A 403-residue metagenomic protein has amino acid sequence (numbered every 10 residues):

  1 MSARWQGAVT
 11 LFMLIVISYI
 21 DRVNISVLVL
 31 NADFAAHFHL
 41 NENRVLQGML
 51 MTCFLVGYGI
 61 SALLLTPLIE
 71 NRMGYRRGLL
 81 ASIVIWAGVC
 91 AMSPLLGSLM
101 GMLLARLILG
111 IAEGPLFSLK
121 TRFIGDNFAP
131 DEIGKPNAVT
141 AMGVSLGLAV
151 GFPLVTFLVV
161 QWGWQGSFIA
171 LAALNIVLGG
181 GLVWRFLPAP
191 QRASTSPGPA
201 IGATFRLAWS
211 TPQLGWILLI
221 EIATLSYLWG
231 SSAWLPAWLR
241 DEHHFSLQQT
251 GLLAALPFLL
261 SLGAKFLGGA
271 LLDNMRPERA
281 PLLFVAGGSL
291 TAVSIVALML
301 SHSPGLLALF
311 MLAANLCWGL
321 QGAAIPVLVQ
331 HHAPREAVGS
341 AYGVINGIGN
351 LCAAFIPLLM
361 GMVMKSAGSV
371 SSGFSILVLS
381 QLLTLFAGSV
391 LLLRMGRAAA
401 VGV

Functional and structural regions predicted by a protein language model:
S26-V27, P212-F266, G322: Extracytoplasmic gate region of multi-pass secondary transporters
I60-G97: Conserved MFS/SLC helix-loop-helix module at the cytosolic interface between two early adjacent transmembrane helices
S61-G74, F266-P277, M364: Helix-to-loop junctions at the C-terminal end of transmembrane segments in multipass secondary transporters
N71-I83, D273-G288: Cytoplasmic membrane-interface "Motif A"-like loop-to-helix N-cap segments of 12-TM Major Facilitator Superfamily
A105-V144: Cytoplasmic helix-loop-helix junction between adjacent transmembrane helices in 12-TM secondary transporters
T140-F186: Helix-loop-helix hairpin linking two adjacent transmembrane segments in secondary transporters
A189-I217: Juxtamembrane intracellular "pre-TM" segments in multi-pass secondary transporters
E278-I325: C-terminal transmembrane helical hairpin of 12-TM major facilitator-type secondary transporters
